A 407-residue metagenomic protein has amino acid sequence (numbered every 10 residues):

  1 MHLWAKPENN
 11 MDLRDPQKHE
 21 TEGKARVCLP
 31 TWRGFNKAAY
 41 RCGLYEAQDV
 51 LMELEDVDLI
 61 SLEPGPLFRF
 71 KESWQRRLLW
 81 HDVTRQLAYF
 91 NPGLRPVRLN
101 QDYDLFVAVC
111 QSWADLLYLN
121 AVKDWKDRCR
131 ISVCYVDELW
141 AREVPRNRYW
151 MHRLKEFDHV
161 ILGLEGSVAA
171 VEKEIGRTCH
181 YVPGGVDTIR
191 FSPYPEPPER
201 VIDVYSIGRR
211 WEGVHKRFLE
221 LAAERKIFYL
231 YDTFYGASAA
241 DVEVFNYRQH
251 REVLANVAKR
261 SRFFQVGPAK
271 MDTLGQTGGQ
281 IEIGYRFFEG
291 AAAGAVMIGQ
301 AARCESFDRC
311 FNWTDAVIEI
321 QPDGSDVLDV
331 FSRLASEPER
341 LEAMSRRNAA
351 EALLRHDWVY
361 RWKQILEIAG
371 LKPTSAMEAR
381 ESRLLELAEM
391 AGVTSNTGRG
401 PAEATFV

Functional and structural regions predicted by a protein language model:
H2-R14, D329-S332, S336-V407: C-terminal amphipathic helix plus adjacent low-complexity, charged tail appended to glycosyltransferase catalytic
H2-Y103, V109-A121, R142-R309, V359 (+1 more regions): Nucleotide-sugar donor-binding catalytic core of glycosyltransferases
R33, N312, Q321-P322, L341 (+2 more regions): Active-site/pore-lining binding-face segments in mid-to-C-terminal subdomains
A108-V109, Y135: Conserved beta-strand segments of the P-loop GTPase G domain that flank and frequently precede/overlap
D124-L139: Active-site proximal beta-strand in glycosyltransferases
Y285, P322, H356: Residue-level signal for the nucleotide or nucleotide-sugar donor/cofactor binding architecture
M297, A316-P322, A369, S375-M377: Short, contiguous hydrophobic alpha-helices characteristic of membrane insertion segments
F307-V330: Change "using UDP/GDP/dTDP sugars" to "using nucleotide sugars
